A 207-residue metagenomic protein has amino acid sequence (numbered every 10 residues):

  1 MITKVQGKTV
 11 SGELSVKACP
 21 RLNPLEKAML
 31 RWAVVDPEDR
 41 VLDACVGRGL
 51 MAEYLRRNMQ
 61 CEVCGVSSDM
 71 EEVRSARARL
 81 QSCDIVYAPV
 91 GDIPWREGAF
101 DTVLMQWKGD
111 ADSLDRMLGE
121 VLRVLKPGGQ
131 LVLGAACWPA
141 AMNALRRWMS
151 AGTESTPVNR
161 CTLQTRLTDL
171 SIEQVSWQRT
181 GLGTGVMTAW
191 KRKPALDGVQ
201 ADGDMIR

Functional and structural regions predicted by a protein language model:
K4-N23: Class I SAM-dependent methyltransferase Rossmann-like catalytic core, especially the SAM/SAH-binding loop
P20-P37: Conserved alpha-helix/loop element of class I SAM-dependent methyltransferases that forms part of the SAM/SAH-binding
L42, R48-D92: Class I SAM-dependent methyltransferase SAM/SAH-binding core
G91-V103: A short acidic, Gly/Pro-enriched loop at the edge of an enzyme's catalytic core that lines a small-molecule cofactor
D101-L114: A short SAM/SAH-binding and catalytic strip from SAM-dependent methyltransferases
D115-Q130: A short glycine-rich, Lys/Arg-flanked "PGG" loop and its adjoining helix->strand segment in the class I
V132-E154: Conserved class I S-adenosyl-L-methionine
E154-S171: Short alpha-helix
